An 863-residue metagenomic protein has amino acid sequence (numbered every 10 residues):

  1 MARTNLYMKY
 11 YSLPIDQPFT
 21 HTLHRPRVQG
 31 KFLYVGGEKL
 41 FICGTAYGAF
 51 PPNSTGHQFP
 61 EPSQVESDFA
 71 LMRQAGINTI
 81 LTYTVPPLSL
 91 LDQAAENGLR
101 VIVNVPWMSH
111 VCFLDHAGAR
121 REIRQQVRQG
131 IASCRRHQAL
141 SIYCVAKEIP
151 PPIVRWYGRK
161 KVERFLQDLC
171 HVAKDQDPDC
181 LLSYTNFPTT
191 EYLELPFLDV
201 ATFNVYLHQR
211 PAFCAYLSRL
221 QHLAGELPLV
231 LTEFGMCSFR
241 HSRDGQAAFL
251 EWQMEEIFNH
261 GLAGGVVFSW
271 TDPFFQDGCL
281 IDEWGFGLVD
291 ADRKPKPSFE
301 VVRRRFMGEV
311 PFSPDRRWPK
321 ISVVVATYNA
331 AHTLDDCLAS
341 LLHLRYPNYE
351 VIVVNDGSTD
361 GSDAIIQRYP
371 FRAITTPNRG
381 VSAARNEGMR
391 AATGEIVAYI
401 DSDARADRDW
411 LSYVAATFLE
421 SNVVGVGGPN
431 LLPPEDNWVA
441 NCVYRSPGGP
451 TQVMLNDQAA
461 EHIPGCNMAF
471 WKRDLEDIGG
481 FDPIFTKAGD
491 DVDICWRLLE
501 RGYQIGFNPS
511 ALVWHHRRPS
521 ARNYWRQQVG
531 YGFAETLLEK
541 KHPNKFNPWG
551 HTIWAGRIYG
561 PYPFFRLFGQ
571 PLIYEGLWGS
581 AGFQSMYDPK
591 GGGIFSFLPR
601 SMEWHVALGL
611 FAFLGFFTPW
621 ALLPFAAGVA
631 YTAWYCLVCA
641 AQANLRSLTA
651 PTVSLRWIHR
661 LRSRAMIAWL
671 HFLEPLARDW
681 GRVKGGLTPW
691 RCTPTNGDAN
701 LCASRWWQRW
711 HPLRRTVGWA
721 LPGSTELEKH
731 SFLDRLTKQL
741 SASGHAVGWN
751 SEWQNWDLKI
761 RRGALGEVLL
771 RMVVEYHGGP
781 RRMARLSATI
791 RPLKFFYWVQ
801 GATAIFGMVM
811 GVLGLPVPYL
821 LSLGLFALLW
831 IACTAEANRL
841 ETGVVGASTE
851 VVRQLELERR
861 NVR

Functional and structural regions predicted by a protein language model:
V28, F32-A201, D277: Active-site mouth of glycoside hydrolases
R155, K160-H260, G287-V289: Extracellular glycoside hydrolase catalytic/binding regions
F268-R317: Aromatic-rich peripheral "rim/lid" segments of glycoside hydrolase catalytic domains that contact and position glycan
A339-N348: Short, acidic, metal-binding catalytic loop of nucleotide-sugar glycosyltransferases
S340, N355-A364, D401-A404: A conserved acidic beta->alpha catalytic loop
V397: Short aromatic/hydrophobic "clamp" motif used to bind/position activated sugar donors
R405, D409-A440, Q504, S510 (+1 more regions): Conserved donor NDP-sugar-binding/catalytic core segment of glycosyltransferases
G428-P429, V443-E461, E476: Short, flexible, basic/aromatic active-site loop/helix in glycosyltransferases
